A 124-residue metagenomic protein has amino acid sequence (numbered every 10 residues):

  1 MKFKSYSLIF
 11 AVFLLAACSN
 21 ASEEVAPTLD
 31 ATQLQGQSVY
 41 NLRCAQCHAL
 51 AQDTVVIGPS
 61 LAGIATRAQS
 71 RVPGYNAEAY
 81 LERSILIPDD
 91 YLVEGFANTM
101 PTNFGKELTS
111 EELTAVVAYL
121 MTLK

Functional and structural regions predicted by a protein language model:
M1-C18: Sec-dependent bacterial lipoprotein signal peptides
S7, Q37, E82, T114-V117: Generic structural signal for individual residues within well-ordered alpha-helical segments across diverse proteins
C18-V39, Q69: Electrostatic cytochrome c docking/interface patches
N20, Q46-A49, T102: Disulfide-rich extracellular modules and peptides
Q33-Q37, A49-S84, K106: Gly/Gly-Pro-rich "capping" loops immediately C-terminal to redox-active cysteine motifs in periplasmic/lumenal
G36, Y40-L50, V116, L120: The canonical Cys-X-X-Cys-His
V56-I64, L86-L113, L120: Axial heme c-ligation environment in periplasmic c-type cytochrome domains
L123-K124: Short, solvent-exposed mixed-charge patches
